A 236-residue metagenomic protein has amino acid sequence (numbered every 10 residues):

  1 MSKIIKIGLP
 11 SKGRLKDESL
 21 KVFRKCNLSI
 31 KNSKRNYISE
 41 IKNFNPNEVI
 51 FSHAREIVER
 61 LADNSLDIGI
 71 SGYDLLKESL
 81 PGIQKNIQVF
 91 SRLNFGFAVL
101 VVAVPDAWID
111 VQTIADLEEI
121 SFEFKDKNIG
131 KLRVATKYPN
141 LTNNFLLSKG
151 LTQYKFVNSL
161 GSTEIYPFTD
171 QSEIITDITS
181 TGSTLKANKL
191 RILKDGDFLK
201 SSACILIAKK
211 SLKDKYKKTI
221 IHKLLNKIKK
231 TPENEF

Functional and structural regions predicted by a protein language model:
M1-F236: Domain-level signature for soluble enzymes in the chorismate/prephenate branch of the shikimate pathway
